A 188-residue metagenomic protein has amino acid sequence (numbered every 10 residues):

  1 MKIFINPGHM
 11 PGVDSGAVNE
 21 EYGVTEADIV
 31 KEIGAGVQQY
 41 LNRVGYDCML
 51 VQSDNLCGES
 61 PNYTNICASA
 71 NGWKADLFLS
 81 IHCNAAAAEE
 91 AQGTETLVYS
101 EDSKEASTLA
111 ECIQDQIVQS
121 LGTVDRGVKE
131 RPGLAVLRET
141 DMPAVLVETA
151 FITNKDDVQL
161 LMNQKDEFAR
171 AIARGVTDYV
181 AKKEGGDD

Functional and structural regions predicted by a protein language model:
M1-N65: Active-site histidine-acidic residue metal-binding/catalytic motifs, centered on HxH/HExxH-like signatures
F4, M10-A17, G23, A68 (+4 more regions): Active-site-adjacent mobile loop/cap segments within catalytic or ligand-binding domains
G12-T25, A85-C112, Q116: A short, glycine/acidic-enriched catalytic loop
V24-E32, S60-T64, S103-T108, Q159-E167: Soluble non-cytosolic domains of exported or imported proteins
G34, Q38, Y63, C67 (+4 more regions): Extracytoplasmic/secreted envelope proteins and their assembly/folding machinery, especially bacterial periplasmic
A35-Y46, N71-A75, Q114, V118-G122 (+2 more regions): Sec-exported extracytoplasmic/periplasmic mature domains
C48-M49, L56-E59, Y63-N65, A70-G72 (+1 more regions): Internal alpha/beta domain cores that form substrate/cofactor-binding pockets in large enzymes and binding proteins
C48-S53, I81, T123-E130: Surface-exposed patches in mature extracellular/periplasmic domains of secreted proteins
